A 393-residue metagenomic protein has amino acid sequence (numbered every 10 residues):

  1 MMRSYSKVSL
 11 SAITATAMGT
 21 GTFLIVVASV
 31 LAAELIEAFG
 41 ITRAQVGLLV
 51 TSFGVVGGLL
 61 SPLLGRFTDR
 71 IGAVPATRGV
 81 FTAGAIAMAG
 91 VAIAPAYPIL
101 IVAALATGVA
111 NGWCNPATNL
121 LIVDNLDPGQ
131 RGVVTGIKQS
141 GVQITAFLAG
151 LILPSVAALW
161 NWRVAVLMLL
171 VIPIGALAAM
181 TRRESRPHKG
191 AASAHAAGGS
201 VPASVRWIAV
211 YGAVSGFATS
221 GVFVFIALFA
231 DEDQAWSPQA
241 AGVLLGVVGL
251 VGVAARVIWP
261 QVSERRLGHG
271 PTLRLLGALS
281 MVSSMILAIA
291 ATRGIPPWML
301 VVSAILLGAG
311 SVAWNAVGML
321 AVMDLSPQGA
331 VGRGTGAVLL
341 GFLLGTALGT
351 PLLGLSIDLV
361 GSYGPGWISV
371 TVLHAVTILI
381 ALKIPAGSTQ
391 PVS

Functional and structural regions predicted by a protein language model:
V26, G54-P62, A146-F147, G249-V253 (+2 more regions): Residue-level signature of mid-helix packing/kink "hotspots" within the transmembrane helices of 12-pass Major
A28-S29, S204-V253: Extracytoplasmic gate region of multi-pass secondary transporters
L59-P95: Conserved MFS/SLC helix-loop-helix module at the cytosolic interface between two early adjacent transmembrane helices
S61-G72, A255-G268: Helix-to-loop junctions at the C-terminal end of transmembrane segments in multipass secondary transporters
R70-F81, E264-A278: Cytoplasmic membrane-interface "Motif A"-like loop-to-helix N-cap segments of 12-TM Major Facilitator Superfamily
A103-G141: Cytoplasmic helix-loop-helix junction between adjacent transmembrane helices in 12-TM secondary transporters
G270-A321: C-terminal transmembrane helical hairpin of 12-TM major facilitator-type secondary transporters
L325-V360, V370: A late C-terminal transmembrane helix in Major Facilitator Superfamily
